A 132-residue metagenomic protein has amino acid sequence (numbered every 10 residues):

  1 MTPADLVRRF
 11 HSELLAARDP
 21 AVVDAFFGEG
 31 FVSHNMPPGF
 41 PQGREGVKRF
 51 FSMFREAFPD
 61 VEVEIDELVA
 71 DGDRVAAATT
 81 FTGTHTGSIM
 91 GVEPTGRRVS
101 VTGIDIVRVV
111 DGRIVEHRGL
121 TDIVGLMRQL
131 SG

Functional and structural regions predicted by a protein language model:
M1-G132: C-terminal and inter-domain tail/linker signature
